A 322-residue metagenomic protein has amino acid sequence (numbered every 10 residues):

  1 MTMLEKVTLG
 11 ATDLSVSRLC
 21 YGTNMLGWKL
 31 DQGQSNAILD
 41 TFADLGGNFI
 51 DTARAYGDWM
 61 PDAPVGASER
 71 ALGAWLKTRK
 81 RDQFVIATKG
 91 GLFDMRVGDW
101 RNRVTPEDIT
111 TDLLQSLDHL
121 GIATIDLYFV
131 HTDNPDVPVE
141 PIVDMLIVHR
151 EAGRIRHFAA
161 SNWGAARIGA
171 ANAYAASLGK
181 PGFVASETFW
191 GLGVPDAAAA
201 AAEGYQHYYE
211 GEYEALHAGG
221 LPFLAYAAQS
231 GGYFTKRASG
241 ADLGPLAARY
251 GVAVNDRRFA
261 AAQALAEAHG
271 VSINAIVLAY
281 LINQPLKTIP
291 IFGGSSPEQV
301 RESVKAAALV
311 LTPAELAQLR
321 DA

Functional and structural regions predicted by a protein language model:
M1-Q83, E151, G191, A228: N-terminal binding-site loop/beta-alpha segment at the start of enzyme catalytic domains that lines or forms
L9, Y21, S35, I50 (+10 more regions): Conserved, mostly hydrophobic/aromatic
G10-G27, A87-W100, T124, F129: N-terminal small/glycine-rich loop or linker at the start of catalytic domains across soluble metabolic enzymes
L14-L19, G46-N48, K80-F84, I122-D126 (+4 more regions): Short, well-ordered coil/turn segments that N-cap beta-strands
L30-A37, M60-A67, A71, W100-D108 (+4 more regions): Alpha-helix N-cap and loop-to-helix initiation/capping positions
L30-F42, T105-L120, G169-A173: Short, acidic/polar
L117-P138: Active-site groove signature of glycoside hydrolases
D133, V137-A322: Beta/alpha (TIM)-barrel catalytic core signal, keyed to glycine-rich beta->alpha loops juxtaposed to Asp/Glu that bind
